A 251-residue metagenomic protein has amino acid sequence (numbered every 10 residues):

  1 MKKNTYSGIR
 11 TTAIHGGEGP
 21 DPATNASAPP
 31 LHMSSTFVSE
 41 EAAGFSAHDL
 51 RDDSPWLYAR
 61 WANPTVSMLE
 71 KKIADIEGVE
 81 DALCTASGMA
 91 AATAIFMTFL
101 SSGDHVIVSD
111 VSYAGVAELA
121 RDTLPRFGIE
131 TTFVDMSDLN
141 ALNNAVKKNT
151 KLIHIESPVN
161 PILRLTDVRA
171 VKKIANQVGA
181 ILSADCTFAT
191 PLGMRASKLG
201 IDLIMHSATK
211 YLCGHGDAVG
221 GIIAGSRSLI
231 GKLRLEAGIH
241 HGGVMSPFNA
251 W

Functional and structural regions predicted by a protein language model:
K2-K3, A13-P22, A82-W251: Conserved PLP-enzyme active-site core in the AAT-like
K2-N63, K71: N-terminal "arm"/small-domain region of PLP-dependent enzymes with the aminotransferase-like
V38, G78, S226: Residue-level marker of positions within ordered structural domains that often coincide with functionally constrained
E41-A90, G115-D122: Conserved N-terminal alpha-helix of the aminotransferase class I/II PLP-enzyme fold
